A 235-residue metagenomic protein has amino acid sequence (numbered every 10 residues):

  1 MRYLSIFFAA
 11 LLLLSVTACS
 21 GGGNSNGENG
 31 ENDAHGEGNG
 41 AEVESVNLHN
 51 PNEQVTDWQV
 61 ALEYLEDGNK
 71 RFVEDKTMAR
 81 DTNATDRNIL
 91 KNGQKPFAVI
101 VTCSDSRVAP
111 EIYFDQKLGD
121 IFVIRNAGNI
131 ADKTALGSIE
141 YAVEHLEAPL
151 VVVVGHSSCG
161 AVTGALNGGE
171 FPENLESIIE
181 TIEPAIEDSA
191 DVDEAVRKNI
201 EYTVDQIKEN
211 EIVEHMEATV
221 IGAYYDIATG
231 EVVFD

Functional and structural regions predicted by a protein language model:
M1-S5: Positively charged n-region of N-terminal signal peptides that target proteins for export
S15-A18: C-terminal motif of bacterial Sec signal peptides marking the signal peptidase cleavage site
G22, G27-G93, G119, G128-G137 (+2 more regions): Divalent-metal-activated hydrolytic enzyme cores
R80-R87, K91-D115: N-terminal short beta-loop-beta anion/metal-coordinating cradle
V101-C103, R125, V154-H156, I221-D226: Short beta-strand segments
D115-V123: Short helix-loop-beta junction
P149: Short acidic/polar active-site loop segments enriched in Thr and Asp
V152-N167: Glycine- and Gly-Pro-enriched alpha-helical subdomains that act as flexible, kink-prone "lid/hinge" or packing modules
